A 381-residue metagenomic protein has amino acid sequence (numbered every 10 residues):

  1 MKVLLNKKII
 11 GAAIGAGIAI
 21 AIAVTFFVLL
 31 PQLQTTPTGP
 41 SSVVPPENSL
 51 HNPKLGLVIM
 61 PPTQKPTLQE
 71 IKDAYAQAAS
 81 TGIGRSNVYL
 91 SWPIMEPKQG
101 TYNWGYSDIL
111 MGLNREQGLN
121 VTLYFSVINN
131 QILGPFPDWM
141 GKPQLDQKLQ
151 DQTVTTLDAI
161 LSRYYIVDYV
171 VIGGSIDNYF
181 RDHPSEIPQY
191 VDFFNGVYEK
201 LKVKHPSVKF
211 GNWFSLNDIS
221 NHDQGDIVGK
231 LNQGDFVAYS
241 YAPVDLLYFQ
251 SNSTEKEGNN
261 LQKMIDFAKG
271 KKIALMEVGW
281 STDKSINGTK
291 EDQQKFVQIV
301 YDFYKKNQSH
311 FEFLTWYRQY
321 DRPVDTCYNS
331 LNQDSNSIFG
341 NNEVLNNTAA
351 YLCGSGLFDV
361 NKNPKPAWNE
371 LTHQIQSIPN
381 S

Functional and structural regions predicted by a protein language model:
K2-I20: N-terminal Sec-pathway targeting helices
P31-G84, Y89: Boundary/entry segment of secreted carbohydrate-active catalytic domains
G39-N52, P66-Q69, S285-I286, E291 (+3 more regions): Aromatic-rich peripheral "rim/lid" segments of glycoside hydrolase catalytic domains that contact and position glycan
T63-A79, Q150-L161, I219-K230, Q294-F303: Short, acidic/polar
A78-Q99, Y106-E186, F193-K200, K204-K209 (+1 more regions): Substrate-binding cleft and catalytic face of glycoside hydrolase catalytic domains, especially the flexible beta-alpha
L123-F125, Y165-D168, I172-G174, N212-L216 (+2 more regions): Aromatic- and acid-rich polysaccharide-binding/catalytic face of secreted or lumenal carbohydrate-active enzymes
N129-Q131, R181-D182, Y239-A242, M264-V300 (+2 more regions): Active-site clefts of carbohydrate-active enzymes
E186-N212, D223-Q233, K263-G270: Active-site neighborhood of glycoside hydrolase catalytic domains
